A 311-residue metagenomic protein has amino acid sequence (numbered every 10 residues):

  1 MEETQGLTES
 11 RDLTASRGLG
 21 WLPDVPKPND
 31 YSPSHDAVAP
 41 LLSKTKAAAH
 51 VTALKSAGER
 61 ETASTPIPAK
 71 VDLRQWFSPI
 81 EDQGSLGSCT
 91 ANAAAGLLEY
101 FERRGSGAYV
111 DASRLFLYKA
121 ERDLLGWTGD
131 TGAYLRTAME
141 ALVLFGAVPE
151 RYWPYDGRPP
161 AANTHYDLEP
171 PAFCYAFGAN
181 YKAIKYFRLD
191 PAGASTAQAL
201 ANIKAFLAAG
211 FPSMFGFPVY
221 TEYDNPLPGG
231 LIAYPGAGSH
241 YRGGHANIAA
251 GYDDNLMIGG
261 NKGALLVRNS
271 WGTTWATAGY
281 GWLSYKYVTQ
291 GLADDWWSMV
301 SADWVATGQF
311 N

Functional and structural regions predicted by a protein language model:
M1-G87, A91-A112, D130-E150: Structured alpha-helical subdomains that flank or immediately precede key functional sites
E2-L7, L13-L19, I67, A95-E99 (+2 more regions): Predominantly the structural core of cysteine protease catalytic domains
Y109-L125: Acidic helix-start/capping segments at beta-turn-to-alpha-helix junctions
